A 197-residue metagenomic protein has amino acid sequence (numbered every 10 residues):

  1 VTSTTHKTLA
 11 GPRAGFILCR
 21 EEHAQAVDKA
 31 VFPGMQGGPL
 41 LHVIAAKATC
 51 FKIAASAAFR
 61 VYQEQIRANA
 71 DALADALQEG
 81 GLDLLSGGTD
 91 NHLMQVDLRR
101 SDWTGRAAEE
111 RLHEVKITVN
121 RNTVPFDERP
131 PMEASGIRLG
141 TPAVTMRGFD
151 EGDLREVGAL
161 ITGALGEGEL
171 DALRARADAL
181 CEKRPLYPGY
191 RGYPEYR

Functional and structural regions predicted by a protein language model:
V1, T5-G11, E110-T118, V144-A159: Short, basic, helix/turn surface patches
T2-W103: Active-site C-terminal subdomain of aminotransferase-like
L9-A10, D28, Q36, A55 (+8 more regions): Generic, ordered loop/turn and secondary-structure boundary motif
Q25, D75, E110-H113, A159 (+1 more regions): Solvent-exposed alpha-helical segments within well-ordered globular domains of core cellular machineries
Q36, L40, R60, E79 (+4 more regions): Intrinsically disordered or highly flexible coil/loop and linker segments, enriched in small and charged/polar residues
A68, P131-R197: PLP-dependent enzyme catalytic core of the Aspartate aminotransferase-like
A72, A76-G80, A107-V115, A164: Generic non-transmembrane alpha-helical segments
D83-G148, P194-R197: Conserved PLP-binding catalytic core of the aspartate aminotransferase-like
